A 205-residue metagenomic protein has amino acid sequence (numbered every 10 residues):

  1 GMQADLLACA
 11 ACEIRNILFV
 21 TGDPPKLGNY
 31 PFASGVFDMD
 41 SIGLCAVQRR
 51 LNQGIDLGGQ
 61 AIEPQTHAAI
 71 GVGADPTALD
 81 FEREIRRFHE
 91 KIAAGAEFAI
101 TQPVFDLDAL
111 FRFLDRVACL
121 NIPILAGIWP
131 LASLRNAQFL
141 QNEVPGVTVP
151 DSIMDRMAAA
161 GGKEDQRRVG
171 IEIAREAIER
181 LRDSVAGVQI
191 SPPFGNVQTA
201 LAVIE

Functional and structural regions predicted by a protein language model:
G1-L6, L79-K91, G170-R180: Short, acidic/polar
G1-L6, P24-Q60, F81-R83, P103-N121 (+1 more regions): Active-site-adjacent beta->alpha loops and helix N-cap segments on the catalytic face of soluble alpha/beta enzymes
L7-F19: Hydrophobic or amphipathic alpha-helical targeting/insertion segments
C9, K91, G95, A126 (+1 more regions): Conserved, mostly hydrophobic/aromatic
E13-R15, T66-I70, A96-E97, L120-I124 (+1 more regions): Short, well-ordered coil/turn segments that N-cap beta-strands
L18-F19, E97-D106, R168, Q189-P192: Catalytic beta/alpha-barrel core
G22, G35-E63, G73-A78, C119-A177 (+1 more regions): Active-site pocket-lining/capping segments in soluble small-molecule metabolic enzymes
L181, I190-E205: C-terminal/domain-terminus segments
